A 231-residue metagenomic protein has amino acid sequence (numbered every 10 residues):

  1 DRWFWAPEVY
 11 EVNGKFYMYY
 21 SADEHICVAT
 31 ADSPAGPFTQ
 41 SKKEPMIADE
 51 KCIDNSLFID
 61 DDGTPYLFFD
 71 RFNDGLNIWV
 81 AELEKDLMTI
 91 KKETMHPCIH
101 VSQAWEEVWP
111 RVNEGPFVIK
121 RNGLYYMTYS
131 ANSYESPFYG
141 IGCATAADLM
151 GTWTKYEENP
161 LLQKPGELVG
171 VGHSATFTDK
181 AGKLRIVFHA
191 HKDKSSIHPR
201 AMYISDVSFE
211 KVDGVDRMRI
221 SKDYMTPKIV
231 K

Functional and structural regions predicted by a protein language model:
D1-K231: Carbohydrate-active catalytic/glycan-binding domains of CAZyme proteins, especially the secreted or lumenal ectodomains
